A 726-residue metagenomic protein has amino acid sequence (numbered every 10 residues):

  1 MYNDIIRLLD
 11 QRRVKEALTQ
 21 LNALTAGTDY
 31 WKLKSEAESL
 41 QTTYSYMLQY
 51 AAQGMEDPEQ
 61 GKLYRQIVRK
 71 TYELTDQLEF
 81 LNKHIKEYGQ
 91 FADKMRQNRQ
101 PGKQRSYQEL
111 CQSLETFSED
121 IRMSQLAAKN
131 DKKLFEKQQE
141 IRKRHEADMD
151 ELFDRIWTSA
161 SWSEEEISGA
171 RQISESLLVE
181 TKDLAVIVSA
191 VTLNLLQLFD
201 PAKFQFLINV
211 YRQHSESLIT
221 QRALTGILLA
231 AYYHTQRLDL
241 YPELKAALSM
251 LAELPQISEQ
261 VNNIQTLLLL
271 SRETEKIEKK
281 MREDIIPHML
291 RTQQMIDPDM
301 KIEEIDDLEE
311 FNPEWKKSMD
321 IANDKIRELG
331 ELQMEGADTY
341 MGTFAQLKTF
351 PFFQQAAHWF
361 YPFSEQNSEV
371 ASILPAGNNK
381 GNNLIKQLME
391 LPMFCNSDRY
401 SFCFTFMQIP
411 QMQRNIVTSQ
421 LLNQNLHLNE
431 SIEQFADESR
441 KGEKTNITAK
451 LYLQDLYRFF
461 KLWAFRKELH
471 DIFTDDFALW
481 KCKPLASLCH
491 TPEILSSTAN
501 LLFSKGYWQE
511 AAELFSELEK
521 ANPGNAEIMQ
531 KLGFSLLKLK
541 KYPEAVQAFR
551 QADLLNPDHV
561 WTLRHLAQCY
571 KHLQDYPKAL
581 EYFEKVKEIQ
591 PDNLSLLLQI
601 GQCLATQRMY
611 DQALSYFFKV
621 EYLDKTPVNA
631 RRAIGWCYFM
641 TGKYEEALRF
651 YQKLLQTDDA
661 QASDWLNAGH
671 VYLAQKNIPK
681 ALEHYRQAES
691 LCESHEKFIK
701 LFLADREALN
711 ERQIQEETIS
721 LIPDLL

Functional and structural regions predicted by a protein language model:
R222, E493, E527, E544 (+6 more regions): Start-of-helix register in tetratricopeptide repeats
Y361-N556: Alpha-solenoid helical-repeat scaffolds
E517-K520, R550-L554, E584-E588, F618-Y622 (+2 more regions): Conserved structural position within tetratricopeptide repeats
